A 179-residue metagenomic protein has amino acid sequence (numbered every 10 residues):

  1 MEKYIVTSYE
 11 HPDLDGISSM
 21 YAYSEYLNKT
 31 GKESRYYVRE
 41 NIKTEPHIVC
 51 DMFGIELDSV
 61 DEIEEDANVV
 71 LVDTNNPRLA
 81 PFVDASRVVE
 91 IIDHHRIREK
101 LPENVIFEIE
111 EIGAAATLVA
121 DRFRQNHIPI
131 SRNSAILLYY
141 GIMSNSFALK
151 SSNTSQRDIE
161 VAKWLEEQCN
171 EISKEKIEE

Functional and structural regions predicted by a protein language model:
M1-E179: Replace "Mg2+/Mn2+-dependent" with "divalent metal-dependent
